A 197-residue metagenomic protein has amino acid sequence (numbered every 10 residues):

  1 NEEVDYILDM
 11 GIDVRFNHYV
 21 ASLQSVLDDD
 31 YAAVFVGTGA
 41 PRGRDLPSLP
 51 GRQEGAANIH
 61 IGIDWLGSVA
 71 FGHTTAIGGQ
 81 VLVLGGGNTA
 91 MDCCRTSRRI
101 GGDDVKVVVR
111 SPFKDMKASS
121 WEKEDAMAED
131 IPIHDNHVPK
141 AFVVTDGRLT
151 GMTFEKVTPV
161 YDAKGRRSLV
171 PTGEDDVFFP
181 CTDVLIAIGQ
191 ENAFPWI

Functional and structural regions predicted by a protein language model:
E2-D45, L49, N58-I77, R99-I197: A Rossmann-like FAD-binding core segment of flavoenzymes
G39, G85, D92: Acidic active-site catalytic centers that drive phospho-/nucleotidyl reactions and related ester hydrolyses
I77-G87: Beta1/beta-strand and adjacent pyrophosphate-binding region of the FAD-binding site in flavoprotein oxidoreductases
G87-T89, E191: Residue-level detector of alpha-helix initiation sites
T89-R98: N-terminal Rossmann-like FAD-binding beta1-loop-alpha1 element of flavoenzymes
